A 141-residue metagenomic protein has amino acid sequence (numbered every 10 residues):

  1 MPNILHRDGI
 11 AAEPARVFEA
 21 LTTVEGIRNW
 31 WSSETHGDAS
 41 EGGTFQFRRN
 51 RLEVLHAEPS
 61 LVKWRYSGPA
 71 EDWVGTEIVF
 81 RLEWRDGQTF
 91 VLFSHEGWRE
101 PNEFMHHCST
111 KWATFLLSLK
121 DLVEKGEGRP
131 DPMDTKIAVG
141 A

Functional and structural regions predicted by a protein language model:
M1-H36, A141: Hydrophobic ligand-binding cavity/cleft-lining segments
V17-L21, I27, F45, V54 (+4 more regions): Hydrophobic pocket/interface hotspot
N29, W73-T76, P101-H107: A short, polar/proline- and glycine-enriched secondary-structure boundary/capping micro-motif
H36, F45-R99: Hydrophobic-ligand binding "helix-grip"
G97-A141: A conserved amphipathic terminal alpha-helix motif
